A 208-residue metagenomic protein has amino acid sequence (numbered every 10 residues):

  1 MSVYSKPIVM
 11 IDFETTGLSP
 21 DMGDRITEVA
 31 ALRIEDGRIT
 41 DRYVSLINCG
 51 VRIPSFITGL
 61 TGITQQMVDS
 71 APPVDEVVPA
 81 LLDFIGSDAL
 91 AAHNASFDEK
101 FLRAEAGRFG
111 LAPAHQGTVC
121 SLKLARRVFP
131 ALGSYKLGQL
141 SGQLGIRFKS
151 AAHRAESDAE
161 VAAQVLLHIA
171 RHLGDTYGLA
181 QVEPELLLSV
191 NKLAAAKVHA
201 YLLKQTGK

Functional and structural regions predicted by a protein language model:
M1-Q116, P130-A131, Q139-H153: Conserved non-catalytic scaffold segment of RNase H-like nuclease domains
S2-V3, A163, L167-K208: Acidic two-metal-ion nuclease catalytic site recognized across multiple nuclease folds, prominently DnaQ/RNase D-T
T15-G17, K123, V161: Short, glycine/acidic-enriched loop or turn micro-motifs at the edges of active sites
D88-L90, K136-G138, H168-D175: Short, structured secondary-structure boundary patches
F101, E160-Q164: Short amphipathic alpha-helical face segments that pack within enzyme cores and frequently flank/anchor catalytic
T118-Y135: Short alpha-helix plus adjacent loop in nuclease-associated cores
K123-R126, Q139-G142, Q164-L167: Generic alpha-helical structural context detector
S157: Acidic donor-binding loop at a coil-to-helix junction in glycosyltransferase catalytic cores that engages
